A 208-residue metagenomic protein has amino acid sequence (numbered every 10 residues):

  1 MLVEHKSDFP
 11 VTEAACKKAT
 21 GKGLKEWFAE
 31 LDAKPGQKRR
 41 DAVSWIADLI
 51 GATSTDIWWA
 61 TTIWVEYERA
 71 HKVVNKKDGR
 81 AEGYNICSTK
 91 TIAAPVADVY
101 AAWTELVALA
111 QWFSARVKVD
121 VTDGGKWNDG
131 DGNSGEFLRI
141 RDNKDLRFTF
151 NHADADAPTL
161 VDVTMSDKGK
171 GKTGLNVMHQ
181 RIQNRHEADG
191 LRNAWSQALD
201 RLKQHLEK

Functional and structural regions predicted by a protein language model:
M1-W45: Eukaryotic low-complexity, mixed-charge intrinsically disordered interaction/regulatory segments enriched in acidic
K18, K22, E66-R69, M165: Intrinsic low-complexity, intrinsically disordered or marginally ordered coil/linker segments
A33, S44-D48, A94-P95, N128-D129: Alpha-helical scaffold segments that form or flank carboxylate-/histidine-based iron centers
R39, D48-K118: Hydrophobic ligand-binding cavity/cleft-lining segments
S54-N75, A81, Q180-K208: A conserved amphipathic terminal alpha-helix motif
T91, T104-D154, L160: Glycine-rich portal/gate segments that line the openings of hydrophobic small-molecule binding cavities
V96, R139-N143, M165-T173: A short, structured loop/turn motif at beta-sheet edges
T149-Q204: Beta-strand/loop substructures that line and gate deep hydrophobic ligand-binding cavities in soluble
